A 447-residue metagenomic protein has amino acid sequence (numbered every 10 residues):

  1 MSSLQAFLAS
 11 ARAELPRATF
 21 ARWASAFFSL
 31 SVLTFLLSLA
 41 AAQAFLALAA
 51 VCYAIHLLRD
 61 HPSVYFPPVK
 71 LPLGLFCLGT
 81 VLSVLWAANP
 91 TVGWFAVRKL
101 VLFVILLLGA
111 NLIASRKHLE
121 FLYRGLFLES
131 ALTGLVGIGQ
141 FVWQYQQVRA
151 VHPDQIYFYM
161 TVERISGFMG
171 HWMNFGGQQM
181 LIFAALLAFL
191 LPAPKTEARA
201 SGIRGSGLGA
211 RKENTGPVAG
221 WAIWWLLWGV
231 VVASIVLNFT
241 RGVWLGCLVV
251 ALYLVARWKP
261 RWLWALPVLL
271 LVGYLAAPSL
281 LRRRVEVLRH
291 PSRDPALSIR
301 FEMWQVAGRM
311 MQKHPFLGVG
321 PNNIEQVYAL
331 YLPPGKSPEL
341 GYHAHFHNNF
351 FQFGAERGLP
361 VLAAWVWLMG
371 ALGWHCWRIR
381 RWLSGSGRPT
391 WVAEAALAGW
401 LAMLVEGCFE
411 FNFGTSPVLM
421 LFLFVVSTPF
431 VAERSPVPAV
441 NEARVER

Functional and structural regions predicted by a protein language model:
M1-F95, V104, I113-F127, F189-G205 (+3 more regions): Transmembrane signal-anchor hairpin modules in multi-pass inner-membrane enzymes, especially those that act on
F27, S31-V32, L46-A49, L78-L82 (+10 more regions): Alpha-helical transmembrane segments of multi-pass inner-membrane proteins
S31-A40, S83, G354-R357, W391-F430: Membrane helix-loop boundary segments at the extracytoplasmic
L37-F45, F95-A96, S166-I182, T240-G242 (+2 more regions): Membrane-interface micro-motifs in multi-pass membrane enzymes
L85-F95, F168, V236-L237, C408-F413: Membrane-interface helix caps and helix-loop-helix hairpins in membrane proteins
L135, F141-Q144, N238, L254-A296 (+3 more regions): A membrane-periplasm/extracellular boundary helix in multi-pass inner-membrane enzymes that assemble envelope glycans
G167, V232, G308, H314-L317 (+1 more regions): A conserved mid-to-late transmembrane alpha helix and its immediate loop/hinge that forms the functional core
P291-E302, L317-R357: Long extracytoplasmic/lumenal interhelical loops at the membrane interface of multi-pass membrane proteins
